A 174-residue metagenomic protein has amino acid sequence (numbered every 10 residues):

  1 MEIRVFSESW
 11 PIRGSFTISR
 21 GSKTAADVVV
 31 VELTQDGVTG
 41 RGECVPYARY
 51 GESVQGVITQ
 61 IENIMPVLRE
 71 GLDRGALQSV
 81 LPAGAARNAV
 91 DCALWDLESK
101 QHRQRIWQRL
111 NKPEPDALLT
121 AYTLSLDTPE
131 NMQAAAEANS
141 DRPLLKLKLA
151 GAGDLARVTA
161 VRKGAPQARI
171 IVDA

Functional and structural regions predicted by a protein language model:
M1-I171: N-terminal capping/lid subdomain adjacent to the active-site entrance of alpha/beta enzymes
A174: Acidic, glycine-rich loop-and-beta core segments that form the ion-binding/anion-interacting portion of active sites
